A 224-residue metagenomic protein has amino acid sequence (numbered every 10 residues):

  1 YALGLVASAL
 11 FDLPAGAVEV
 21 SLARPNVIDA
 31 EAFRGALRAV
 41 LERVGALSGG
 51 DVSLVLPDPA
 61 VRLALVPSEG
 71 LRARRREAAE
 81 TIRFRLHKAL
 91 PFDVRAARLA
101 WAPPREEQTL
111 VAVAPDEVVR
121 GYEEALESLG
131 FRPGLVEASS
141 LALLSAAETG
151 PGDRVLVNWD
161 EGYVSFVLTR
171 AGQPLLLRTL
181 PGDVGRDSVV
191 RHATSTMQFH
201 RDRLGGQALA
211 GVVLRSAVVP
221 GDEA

Functional and structural regions predicted by a protein language model:
Y1-A224: Hydrophobic/aromatic-enriched cytosolic interaction surfaces used to assemble or bind macromolecules
